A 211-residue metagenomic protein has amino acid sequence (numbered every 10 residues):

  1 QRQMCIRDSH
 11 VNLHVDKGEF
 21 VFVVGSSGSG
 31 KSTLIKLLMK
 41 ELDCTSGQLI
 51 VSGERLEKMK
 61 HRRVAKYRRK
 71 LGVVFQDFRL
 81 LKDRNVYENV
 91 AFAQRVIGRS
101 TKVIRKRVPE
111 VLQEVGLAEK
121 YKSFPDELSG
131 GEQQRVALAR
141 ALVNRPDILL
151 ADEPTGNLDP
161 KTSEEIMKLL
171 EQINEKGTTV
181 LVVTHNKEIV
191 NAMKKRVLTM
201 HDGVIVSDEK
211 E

Functional and structural regions predicted by a protein language model:
Q1-I6: Short, small-residue-biased leader/transition segments that mark boundaries at the very start of proteins
M39: Helix-to-loop junction immediately C-terminal to a conserved catalytic motif
G47-R55: Conserved ABC transporter NBD signature motif
R84-A91: Short coil-to-helix segment of the ABC ATPase nucleotide-binding domain corresponding to the Q-loop/switch region
F124-L128, E132-Q134: Conserved ABC ATPase signature
R145: Conserved catalytic motifs of ABC-family nucleotide-binding domains
L149-D152: Catalytic Walker B motif of ABC-type/P-loop ATPase nucleotide-binding domains
